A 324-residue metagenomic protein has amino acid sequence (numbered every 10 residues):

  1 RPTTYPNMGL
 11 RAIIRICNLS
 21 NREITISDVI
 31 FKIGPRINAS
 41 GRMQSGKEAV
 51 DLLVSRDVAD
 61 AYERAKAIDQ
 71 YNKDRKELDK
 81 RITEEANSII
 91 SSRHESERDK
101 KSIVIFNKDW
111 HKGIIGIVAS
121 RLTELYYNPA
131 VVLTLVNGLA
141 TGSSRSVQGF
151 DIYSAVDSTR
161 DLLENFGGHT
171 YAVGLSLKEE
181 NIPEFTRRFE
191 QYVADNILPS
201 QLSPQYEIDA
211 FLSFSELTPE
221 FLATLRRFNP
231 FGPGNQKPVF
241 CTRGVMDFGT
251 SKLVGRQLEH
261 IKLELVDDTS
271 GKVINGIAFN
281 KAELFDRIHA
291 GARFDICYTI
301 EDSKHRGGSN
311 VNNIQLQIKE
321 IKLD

Functional and structural regions predicted by a protein language model:
R1-E180, E184, Q201, F211: Hydrophobic helix-and-loop "lid/oligomerization" segment in the mid-to-C-terminal part of catalytic domains
V58-K66, Q70-V104, S158-D324: Mid-to-C-terminal polyanion-binding domains and interfaces
